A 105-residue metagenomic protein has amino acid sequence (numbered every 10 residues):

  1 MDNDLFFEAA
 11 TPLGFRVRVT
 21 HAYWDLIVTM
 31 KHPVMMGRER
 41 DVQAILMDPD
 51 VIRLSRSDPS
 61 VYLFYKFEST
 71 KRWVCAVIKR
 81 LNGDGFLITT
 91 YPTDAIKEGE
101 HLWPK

Functional and structural regions predicted by a protein language model:
M1-K105: Ribonuclease/tRNase effector modules and their secretory precursors
